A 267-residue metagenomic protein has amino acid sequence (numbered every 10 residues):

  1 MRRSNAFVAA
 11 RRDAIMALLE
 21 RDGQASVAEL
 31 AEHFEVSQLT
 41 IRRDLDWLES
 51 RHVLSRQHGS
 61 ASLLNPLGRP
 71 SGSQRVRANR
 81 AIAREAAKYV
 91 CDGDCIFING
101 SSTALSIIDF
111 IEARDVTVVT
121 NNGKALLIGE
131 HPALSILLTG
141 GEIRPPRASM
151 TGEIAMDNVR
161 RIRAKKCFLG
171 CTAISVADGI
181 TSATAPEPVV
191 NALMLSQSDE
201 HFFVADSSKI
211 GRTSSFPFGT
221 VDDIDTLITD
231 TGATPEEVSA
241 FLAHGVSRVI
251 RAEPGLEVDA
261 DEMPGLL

Functional and structural regions predicted by a protein language model:
R2-F97, S101-S102, I108-T117, G123 (+1 more regions): HTH-adjacent hinge/linker in prokaryotic transcriptional regulators
R2-L30, E35, L126-L267: Conserved phosphate- and dinucleotide-binding cores of soluble alpha/beta proteins, encompassing both enzyme active
T120-N121, A252: A short glycine-rich beta-strand->turn/loop micro-motif centered on a GG-aromatic cluster
